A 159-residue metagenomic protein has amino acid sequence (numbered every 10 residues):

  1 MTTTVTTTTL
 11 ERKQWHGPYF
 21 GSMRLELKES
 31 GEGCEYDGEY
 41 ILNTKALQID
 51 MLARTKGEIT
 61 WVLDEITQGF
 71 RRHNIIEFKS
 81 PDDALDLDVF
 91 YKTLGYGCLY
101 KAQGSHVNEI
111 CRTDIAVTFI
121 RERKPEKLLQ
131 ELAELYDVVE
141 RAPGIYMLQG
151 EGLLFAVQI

Functional and structural regions predicted by a protein language model:
M1-I159: Conserved single-residue anchors adjacent to enzymatic active/cofactor-binding motifs
